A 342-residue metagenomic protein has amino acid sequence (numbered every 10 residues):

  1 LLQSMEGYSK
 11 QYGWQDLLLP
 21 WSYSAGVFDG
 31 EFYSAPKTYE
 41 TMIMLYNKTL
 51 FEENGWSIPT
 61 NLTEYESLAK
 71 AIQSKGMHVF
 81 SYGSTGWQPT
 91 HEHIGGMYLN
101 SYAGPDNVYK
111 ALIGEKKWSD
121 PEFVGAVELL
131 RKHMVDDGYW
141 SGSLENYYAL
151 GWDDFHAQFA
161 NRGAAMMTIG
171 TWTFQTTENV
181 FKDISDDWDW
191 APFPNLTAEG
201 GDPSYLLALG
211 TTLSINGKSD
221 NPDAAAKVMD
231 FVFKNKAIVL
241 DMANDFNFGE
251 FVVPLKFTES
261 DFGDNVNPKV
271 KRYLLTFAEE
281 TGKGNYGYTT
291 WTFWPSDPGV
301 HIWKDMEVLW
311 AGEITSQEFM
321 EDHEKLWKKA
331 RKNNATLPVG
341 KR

Functional and structural regions predicted by a protein language model:
L1, G76-H78, N161-I169: Alpha-to-beta junction loops
L1-M42, S57, E66, I72 (+3 more regions): Hinge/lid segment of periplasmic solute-binding proteins
L2, W172-N179, F193-L196, T211-S296 (+2 more regions): Mature extracytoplasmic/periplasmic domains
S4-L18, S101-G125, N179-D183, N195-S204 (+2 more regions): Short, solvent-exposed loop/beta-turn-alpha elements that line the ligand-binding surface or hinge of extracytoplasmic
Y12-L50, H78-S84, G200-L206, N285-T292: A structural signal for short loop-to-beta-strand junctions that line the ligand-binding cleft of periplasmic/secreted
V27, L112, L207, K269-K328: C-terminal capping/gating helix-and-loop segments adjacent to ligand/active sites or protein-protein/ligand interfaces
L62-S67, L144-A160: Short helix-initiation/N-cap motifs at beta->coil->alpha
A69, I113-Y147: Glycine-centered hinge/linker elements that transmit conformational signals in sensory and ligand-binding systems
